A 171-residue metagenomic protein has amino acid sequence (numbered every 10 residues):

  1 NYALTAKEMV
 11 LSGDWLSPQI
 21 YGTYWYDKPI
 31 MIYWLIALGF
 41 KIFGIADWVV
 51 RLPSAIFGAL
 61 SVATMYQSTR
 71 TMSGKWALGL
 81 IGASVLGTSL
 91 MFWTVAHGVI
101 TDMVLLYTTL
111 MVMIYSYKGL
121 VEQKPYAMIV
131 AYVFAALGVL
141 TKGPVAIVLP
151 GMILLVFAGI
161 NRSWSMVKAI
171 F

Functional and structural regions predicted by a protein language model:
N1-F171: Membrane-integral, polyisoprenol-dependent glycosyltransferases of the GT-C/oligosaccharyltransferase superfamily
